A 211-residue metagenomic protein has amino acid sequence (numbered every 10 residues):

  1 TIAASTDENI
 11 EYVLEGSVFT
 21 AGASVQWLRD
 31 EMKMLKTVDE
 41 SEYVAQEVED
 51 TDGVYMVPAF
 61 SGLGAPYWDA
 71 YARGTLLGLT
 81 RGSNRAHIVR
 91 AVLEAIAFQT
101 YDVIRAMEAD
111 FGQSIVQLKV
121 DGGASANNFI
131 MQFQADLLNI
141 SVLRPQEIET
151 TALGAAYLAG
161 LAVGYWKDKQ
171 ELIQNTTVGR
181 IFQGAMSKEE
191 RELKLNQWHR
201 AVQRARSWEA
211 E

Functional and structural regions predicted by a protein language model:
T1-E211: Active-site core segments that coordinate phosphate-bearing ligands/cofactors across diverse enzyme families
